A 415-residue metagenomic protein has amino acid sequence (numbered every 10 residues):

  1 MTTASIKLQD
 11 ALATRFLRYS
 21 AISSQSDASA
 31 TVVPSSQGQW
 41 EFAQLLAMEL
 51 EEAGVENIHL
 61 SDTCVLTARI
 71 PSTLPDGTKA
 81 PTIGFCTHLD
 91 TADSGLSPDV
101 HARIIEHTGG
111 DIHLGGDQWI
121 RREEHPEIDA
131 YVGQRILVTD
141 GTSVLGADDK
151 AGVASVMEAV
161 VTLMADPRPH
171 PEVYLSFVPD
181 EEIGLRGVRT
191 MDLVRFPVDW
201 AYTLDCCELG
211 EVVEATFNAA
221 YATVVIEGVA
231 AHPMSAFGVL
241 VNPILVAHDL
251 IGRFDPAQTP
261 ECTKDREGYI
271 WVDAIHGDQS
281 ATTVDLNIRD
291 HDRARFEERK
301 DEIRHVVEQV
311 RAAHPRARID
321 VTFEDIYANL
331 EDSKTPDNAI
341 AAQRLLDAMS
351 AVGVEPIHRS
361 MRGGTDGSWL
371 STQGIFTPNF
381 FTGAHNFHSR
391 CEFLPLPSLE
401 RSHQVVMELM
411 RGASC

Functional and structural regions predicted by a protein language model:
T2-T3, Q9-Q37, V138, H385-S389: N-terminal capping segment at the start of a domain
A28, N57, P169-E172, P256-W271 (+3 more regions): Flexible, glycine/charged-enriched surface loops at secondary-structure junctions
T31-A80, G84-C86, D90: A non-catalytic alpha/beta surface segment that caps or lines the substrate-entry region of metallo-dependent hydrolase
D76-E172, F177, R401: Active-site metal-coordination/substrate-binding segment of hydrolases, especially metallo-dependent peptidases
G116-R135, V213-I226, D347, P378: Acidic-glycine-rich active-site phosphate/pyrophosphate-binding loop
Q134-A147, D180-R304, E308, E324-L330: Midchain, well-structured core segments that form catalytic/ion-binding scaffolds
A165, V194, V241-P260, A294-F296 (+5 more regions): His/Asp/Glu-rich mid-to-C-terminal helical/loop segments that flank catalytic regions of hydrolases
L245-C262, Y269-W271, A317-R318, A328-T377: Active-site-adjacent substrate-binding region of metalloamidase/peptidase-like peptide-processing proteins
